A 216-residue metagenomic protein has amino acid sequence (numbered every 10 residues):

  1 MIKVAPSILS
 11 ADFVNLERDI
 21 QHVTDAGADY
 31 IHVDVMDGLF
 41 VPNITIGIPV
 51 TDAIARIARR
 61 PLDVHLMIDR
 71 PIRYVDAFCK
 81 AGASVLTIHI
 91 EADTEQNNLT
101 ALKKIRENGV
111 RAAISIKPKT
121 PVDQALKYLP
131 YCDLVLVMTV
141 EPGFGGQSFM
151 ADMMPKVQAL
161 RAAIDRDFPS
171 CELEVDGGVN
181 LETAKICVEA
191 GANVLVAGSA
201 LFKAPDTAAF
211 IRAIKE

Functional and structural regions predicted by a protein language model:
M1-T87, A92-T100, R111-A112, A125-C132 (+6 more regions): Conserved N-terminal beta1-alpha1 strand-loop-helix module at the mouth
S84-E91, V188-A197: Short, electropositive alpha-helical surface patch
R106: Anion (oxyanion) recognition and catalysis
S115-K119: Short gly/ser/thr-rich secondary-structure transition/capping motifs
V140-P142: Short glycine-rich anion-binding loops that position phosphate/pyrophosphate groups of nucleotides and phosphorylated
V175-G178, V196-A200: Glycine-rich beta-strand-to-loop/alpha-helix junction loops that act as flexible
G178-A190: Acidic, divalent-metal-coordinating active-site segment for phosphoryl/phosphodiester hydrolysis, typified by short
